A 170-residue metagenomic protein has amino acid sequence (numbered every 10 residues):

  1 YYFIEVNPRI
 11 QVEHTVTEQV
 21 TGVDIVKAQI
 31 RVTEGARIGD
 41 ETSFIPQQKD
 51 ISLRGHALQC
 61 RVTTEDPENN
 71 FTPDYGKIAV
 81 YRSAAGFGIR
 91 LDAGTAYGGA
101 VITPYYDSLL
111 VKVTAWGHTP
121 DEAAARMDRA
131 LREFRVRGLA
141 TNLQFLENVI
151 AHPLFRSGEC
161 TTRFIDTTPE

Functional and structural regions predicted by a protein language model:
Y1-Q11: Conserved metal-phosphate-binding beta-hairpin within the catalytic cores of diverse ATP-dependent phosphoryl-transfer
T15-E170: Catalytic cores of soluble metabolic enzymes centered on carboxylation/carboxyl-transfer
